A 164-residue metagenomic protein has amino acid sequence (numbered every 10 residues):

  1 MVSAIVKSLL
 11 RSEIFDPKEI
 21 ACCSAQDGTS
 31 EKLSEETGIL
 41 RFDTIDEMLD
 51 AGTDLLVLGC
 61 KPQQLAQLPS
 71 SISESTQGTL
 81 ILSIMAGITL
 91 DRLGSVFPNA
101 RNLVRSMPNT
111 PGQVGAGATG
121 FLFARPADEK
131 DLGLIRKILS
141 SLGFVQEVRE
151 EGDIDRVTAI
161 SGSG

Functional and structural regions predicted by a protein language model:
M1-D43, E47, A51, L55 (+1 more regions): NAD(P)+-binding Rossmann beta1-loop-alpha1 motif at the extreme N-terminus of oxidoreductases
V2, S30, L65, L90 (+2 more regions): A general structural signal for well-ordered alpha-helical segments in protein cores
V6-K7, A66, G94, R136: Predominant activation on well-ordered alpha-helical scaffold segments within soluble catalytic domains
S8, S12, C23, E36 (+4 more regions): Change "in soluble alpha/beta enzymes" to "in soluble alpha/beta proteins
D27, E36-T37, I45-F121: Rossmann-like NAD(P)(H) cofactor-binding subdomain of soluble oxidoreductases
R92-N102, A118-R156: Internal alpha-helical scaffold of NAD(P)-dependent oxidoreductase catalytic cores
D155-S163: A short glycine-threonine-serine/GTX helix/turn-capping micro-motif
